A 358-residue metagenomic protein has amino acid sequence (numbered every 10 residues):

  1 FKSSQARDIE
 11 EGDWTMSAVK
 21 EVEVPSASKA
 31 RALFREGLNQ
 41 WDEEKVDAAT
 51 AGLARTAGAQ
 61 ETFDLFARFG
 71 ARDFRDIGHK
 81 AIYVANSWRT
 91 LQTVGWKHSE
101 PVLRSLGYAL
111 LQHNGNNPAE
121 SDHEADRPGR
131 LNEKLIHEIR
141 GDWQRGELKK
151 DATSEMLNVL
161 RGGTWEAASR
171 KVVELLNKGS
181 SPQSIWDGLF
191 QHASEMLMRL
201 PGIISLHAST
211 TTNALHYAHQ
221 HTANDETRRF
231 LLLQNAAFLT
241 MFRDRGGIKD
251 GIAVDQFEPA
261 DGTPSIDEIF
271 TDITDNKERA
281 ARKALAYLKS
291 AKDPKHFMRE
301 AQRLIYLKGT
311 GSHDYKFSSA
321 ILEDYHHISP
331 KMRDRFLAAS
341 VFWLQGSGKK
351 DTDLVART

Functional and structural regions predicted by a protein language model:
F1-T358: Mature, well-folded catalytic/scaffold domains that follow N-terminal targeting or propeptide regions
